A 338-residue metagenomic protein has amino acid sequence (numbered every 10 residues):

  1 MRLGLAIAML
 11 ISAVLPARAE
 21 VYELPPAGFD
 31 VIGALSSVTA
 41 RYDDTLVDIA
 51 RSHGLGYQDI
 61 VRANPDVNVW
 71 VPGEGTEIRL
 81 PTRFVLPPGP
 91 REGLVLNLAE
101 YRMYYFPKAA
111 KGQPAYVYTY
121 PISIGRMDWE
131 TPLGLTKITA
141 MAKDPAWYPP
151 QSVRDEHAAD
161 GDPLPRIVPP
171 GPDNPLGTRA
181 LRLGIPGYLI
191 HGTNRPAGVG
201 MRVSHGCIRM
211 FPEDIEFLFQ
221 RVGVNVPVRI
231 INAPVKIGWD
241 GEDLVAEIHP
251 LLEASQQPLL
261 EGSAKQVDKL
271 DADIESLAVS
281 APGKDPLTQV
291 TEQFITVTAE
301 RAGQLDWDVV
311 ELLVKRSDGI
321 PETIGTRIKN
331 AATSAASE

Functional and structural regions predicted by a protein language model:
G4-A13: Bacterial N-terminal signal peptides
L15-V21: Sec/Tat signal peptide C-region and signal peptidase I cleavage site
V21-G54: Primarily a LysM-type cell-wall glycan-binding module
R41-V71, P114-Y116: LysM (lysin motif) carbohydrate-binding repeats in extracellular/periplasmic proteins that recognize
D43, G73-I78, N225-V228: Loop/turn positions that initiate beta-strands
F84-P196, F217-Q220, I248-S337: Gly/Pro-biased beta-strand-loop elements
F219-L259: N-terminal targeting pre-sequences for secretion and organelle import
